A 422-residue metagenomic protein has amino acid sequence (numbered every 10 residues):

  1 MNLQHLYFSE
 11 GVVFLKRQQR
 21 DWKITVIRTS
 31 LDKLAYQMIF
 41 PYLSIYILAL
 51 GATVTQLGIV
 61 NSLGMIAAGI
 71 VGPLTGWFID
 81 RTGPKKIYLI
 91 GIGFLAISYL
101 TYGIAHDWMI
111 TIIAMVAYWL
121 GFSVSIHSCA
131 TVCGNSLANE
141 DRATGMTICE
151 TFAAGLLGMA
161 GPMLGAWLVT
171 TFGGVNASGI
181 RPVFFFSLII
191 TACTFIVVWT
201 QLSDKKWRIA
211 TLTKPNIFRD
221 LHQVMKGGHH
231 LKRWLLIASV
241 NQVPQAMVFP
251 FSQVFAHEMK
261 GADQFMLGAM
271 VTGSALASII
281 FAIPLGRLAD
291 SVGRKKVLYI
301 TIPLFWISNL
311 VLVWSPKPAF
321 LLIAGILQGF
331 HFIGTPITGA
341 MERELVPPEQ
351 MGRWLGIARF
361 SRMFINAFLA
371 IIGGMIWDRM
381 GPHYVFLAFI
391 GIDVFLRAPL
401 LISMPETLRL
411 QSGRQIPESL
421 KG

Functional and structural regions predicted by a protein language model:
N2-W22, S203-L236, I416-G422: Juxtamembrane intracellular "pre-TM" segments in multi-pass secondary transporters
Y7-A67, H230-V271: Helix-loop boundary and gating motifs at the non-cytosolic
V71-G83, V169, F281-G293, W377-D378: Helix-to-loop junctions at the C-terminal end of transmembrane segments in multipass secondary transporters
K85-Y88, L298: Primarily marks hydrophobic transmembrane alpha-helices of the MFS/SLC 12-helix fold
G93-H106, P303-P316: C-terminal ends and interior cores of transmembrane alpha-helices in multi-pass membrane transporters/permeases
V124-A138, I333-V346: Intracellular juxtamembrane helix-capping segments at the cytosolic ends of symmetry-related transmembrane helices
T147-A166, R359-L369: Glycine-rich segments within core transmembrane alpha-helices of 12-TM secondary carriers
L188-R208, L396-M404: C-terminal membrane-cytosol helix-exit motif in multi-pass small-molecule transporters
